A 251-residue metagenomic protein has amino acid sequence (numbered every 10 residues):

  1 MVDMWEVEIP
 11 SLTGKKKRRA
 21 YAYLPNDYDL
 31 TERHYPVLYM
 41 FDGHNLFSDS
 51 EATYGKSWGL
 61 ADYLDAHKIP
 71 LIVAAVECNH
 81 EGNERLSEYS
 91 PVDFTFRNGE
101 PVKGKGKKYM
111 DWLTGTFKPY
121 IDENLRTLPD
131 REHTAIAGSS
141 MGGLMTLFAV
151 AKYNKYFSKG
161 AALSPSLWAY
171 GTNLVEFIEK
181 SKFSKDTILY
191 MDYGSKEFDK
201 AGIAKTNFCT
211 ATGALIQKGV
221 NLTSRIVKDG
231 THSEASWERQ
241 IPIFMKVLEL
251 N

Functional and structural regions predicted by a protein language model:
M1-N251: Non-catalytic cap/lid and distal C-terminal segments of serine-dependent acyl enzymes
